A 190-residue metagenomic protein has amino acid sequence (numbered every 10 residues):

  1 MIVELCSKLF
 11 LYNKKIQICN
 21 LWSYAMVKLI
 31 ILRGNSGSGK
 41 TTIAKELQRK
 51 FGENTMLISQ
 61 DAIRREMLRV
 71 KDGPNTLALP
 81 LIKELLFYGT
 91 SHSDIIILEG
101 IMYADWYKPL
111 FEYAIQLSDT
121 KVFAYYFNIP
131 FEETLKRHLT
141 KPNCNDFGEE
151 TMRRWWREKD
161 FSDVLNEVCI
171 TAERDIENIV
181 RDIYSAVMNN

Functional and structural regions predicted by a protein language model:
L32: Hydrophobic anchor at the beta1->P-loop junction of P-loop NTPases
N35: P-loop (Walker A) phosphate-binding loop of NTP-binding proteins
S38: ATP-binding Walker
T41: Walker A/P-loop
K45-S91: Conserved substrate/cofactor phosphate-moiety recognition/catalytic segment in nucleotide-dependent phosphotransferases
L77-D119: Glycine-rich phosphate-binding loop used to anchor ATP phosphates in small-molecule kinases, encompassing both
S118-R137: Conserved phosphate-donor/acceptor-positioning beta-strand/loop module used by diverse small-molecule
T140-D182: Small-molecule kinase domains that catalyze NTP-dependent phosphoryl transfer to phosphate-bearing small molecules
